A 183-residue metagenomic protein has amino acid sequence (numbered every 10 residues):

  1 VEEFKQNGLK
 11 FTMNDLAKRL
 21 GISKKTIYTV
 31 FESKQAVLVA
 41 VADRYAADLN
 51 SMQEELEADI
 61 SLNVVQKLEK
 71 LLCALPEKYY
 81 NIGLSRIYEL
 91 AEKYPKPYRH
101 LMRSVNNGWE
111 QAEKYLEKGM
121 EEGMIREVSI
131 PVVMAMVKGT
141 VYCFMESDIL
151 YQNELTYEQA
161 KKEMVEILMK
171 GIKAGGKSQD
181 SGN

Functional and structural regions predicted by a protein language model:
E3-A36, A40: Helix-turn-helix
M13, Q35, V39, D43 (+6 more regions): Short, structured helix-loop boundary elements
A40, E54-N81, V133-V137: Hydrophobic alpha-helical connector segments
A42-N50: Short, basic, alpha-helical segments at the C-terminal edge of helix-turn-helix-like DNA-binding modules
Q66, K70, E77, K114-E122 (+1 more regions): C-terminal peripheral helix-coil segments that are non-catalytic and often amphipathic
K70, P76-R99, E146: Amphipathic alpha-helical segments used for helix-helix packing
K96-E122, P131-A135, M145-E146: Amphipathic alpha-helical packing segments from all-alpha helical-bundle domains
R126-S147, A160-G171: Hydrophobic alpha-helical segments that form the core of small-molecule binding pockets and/or dimer interfaces
